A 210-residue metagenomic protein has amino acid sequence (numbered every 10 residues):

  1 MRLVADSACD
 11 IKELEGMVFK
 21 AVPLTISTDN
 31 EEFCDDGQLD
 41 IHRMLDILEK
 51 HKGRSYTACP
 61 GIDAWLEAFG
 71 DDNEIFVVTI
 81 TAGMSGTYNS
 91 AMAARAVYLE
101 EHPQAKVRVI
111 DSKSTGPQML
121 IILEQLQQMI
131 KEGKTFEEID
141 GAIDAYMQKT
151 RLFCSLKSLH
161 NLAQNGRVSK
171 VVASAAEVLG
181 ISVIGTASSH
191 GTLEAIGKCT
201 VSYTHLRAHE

Functional and structural regions predicted by a protein language model:
R2-C59: N-terminal glycine-rich anion-binding loop in soluble enzyme alpha/beta folds
A8-T25, N30-E31, M84-T87, M92-A96 (+3 more regions): Mixed-charge interfacial surface used for oligomerization/domain docking and macromolecular partner engagement
H42, D46, D63, E67-D71 (+2 more regions): Replace "anionic and nucleotidyl ligands
G53-P60, T79-G86, K113-P117: Short coil/turn segments at secondary-structure boundaries
A58-I62, S202-Y203: A conditional alpha-helix N-cap/helix-loop micro-motif detector
I62-A91, R95: N-terminal glycine-rich phosphate/adenylate-binding segment common to multiple enzyme folds
N73-V77, E100-I110: Glycine/charged-rich beta-loop-alpha catalytic/anionic-binding loops adjacent to active sites
